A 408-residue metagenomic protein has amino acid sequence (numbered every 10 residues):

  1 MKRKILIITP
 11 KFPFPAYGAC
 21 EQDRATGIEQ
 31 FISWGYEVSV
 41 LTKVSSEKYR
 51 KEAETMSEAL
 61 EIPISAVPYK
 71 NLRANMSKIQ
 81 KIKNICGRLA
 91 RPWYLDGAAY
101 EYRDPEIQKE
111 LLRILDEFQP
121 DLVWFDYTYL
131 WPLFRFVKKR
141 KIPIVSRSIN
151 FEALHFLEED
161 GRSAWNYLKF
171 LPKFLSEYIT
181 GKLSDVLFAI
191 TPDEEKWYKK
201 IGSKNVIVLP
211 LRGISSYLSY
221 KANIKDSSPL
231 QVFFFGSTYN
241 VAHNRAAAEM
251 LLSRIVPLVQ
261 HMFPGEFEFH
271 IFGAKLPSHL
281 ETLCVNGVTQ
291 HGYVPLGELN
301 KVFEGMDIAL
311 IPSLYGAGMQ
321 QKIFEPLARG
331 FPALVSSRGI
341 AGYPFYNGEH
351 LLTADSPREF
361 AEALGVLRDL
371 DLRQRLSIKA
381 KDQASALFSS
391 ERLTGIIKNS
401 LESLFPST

Functional and structural regions predicted by a protein language model:
I5, V123, K138-L157: Active-site proximal beta-strand in glycosyltransferases
K109-R113, E152, N166-L187: Membrane-proximal helix-turn-helix segments that form the acceptor-binding/catalytic region of lipid-linked
D185, E304-G318, R329-P332: Acidic donor-binding loop of glycosyltransferase active sites
D193, L211-R212: Carbohydrate-associated surface elements
R212-Y220, I224-C284, T289-N300, E304: Conserved catalytic-core segment of nucleotide-activated headgroup transferases in glycan assembly
K322-P326, P332-S336: Short hydrophobic beta-strand element within catalytic cores of glycosyltransferases and related nucleotide-activated
L351-R358, G365-D371: Conserved acidic donor-binding segment of nucleotide-sugar-dependent glycosyltransferases
D371-E402: A charged, aromatic-enriched C-terminal amphipathic alpha-helix characteristic of glycosyltransferases across folds
